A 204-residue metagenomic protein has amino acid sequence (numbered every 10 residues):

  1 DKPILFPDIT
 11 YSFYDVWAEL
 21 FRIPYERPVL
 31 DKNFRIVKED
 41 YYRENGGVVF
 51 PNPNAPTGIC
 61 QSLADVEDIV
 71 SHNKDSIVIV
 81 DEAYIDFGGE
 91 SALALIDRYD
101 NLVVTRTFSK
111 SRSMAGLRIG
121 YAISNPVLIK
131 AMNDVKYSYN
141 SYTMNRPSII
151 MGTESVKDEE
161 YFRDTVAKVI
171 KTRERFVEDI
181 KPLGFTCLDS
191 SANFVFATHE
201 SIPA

Functional and structural regions predicted by a protein language model:
K2-P51: PLP-dependent aminotransferase-like
I4, V78, L102-V104: Hydrophobic/aromatic residues located in beta-strands of well-ordered beta-sheets within soluble catalytic
Y11, N52-P56, K110, N193: Short glycine-rich anion-binding loops that position phosphate/pyrophosphate groups of nucleotides and phosphorylated
D31-D86: Active-site phosphate-binding strand-loop segment of PLP-dependent enzymes
N101-K181, F185-L188: PLP-dependent aminotransferase class I/II
K181-T186, A192-A204: Conserved C-terminal alpha-helix-loop-beta "cap" of PLP-dependent enzymes that closes/shapes the active-site mouth
